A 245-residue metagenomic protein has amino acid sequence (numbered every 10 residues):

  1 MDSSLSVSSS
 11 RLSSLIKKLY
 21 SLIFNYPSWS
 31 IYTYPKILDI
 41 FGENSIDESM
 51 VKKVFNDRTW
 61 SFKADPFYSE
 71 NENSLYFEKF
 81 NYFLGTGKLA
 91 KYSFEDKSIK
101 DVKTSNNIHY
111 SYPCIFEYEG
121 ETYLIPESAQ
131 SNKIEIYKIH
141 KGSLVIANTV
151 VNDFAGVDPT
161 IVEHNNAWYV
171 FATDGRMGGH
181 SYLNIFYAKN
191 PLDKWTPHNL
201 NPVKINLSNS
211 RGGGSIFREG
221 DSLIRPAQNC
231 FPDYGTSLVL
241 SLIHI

Functional and structural regions predicted by a protein language model:
M1-S45, T59: Membrane-proximal basic amphipathic "stem/tether" segments
L19-S30, V54-E78: Beta-strand-rich domains and repeat architectures in extracellular enzymes and scaffolds, especially beta-propellers
F24-K53, Y76-D96: Beta-propeller domains
P27-P35, F83-A90, S131-Y137, G178-F186 (+1 more regions): Structural motif
I46-V54, K97-T104, I139-D153, F186-S208: Blade-edge beta-strand/turn elements of extracellular beta-propeller and related beta-sheet repeat scaffolds
A64-F67, S111-C114, V157-T160, G212-S215: Beta-propeller and closely related beta-sheet repeat lectin domains
Y68-F80, K103, F116-E117, E121-S128 (+6 more regions): Hydrophobic core segments of beta-strands in well-ordered, beta-rich domains
I243-I245: Conserved small/polar residues in nucleotide/adenosyl-binding loops
